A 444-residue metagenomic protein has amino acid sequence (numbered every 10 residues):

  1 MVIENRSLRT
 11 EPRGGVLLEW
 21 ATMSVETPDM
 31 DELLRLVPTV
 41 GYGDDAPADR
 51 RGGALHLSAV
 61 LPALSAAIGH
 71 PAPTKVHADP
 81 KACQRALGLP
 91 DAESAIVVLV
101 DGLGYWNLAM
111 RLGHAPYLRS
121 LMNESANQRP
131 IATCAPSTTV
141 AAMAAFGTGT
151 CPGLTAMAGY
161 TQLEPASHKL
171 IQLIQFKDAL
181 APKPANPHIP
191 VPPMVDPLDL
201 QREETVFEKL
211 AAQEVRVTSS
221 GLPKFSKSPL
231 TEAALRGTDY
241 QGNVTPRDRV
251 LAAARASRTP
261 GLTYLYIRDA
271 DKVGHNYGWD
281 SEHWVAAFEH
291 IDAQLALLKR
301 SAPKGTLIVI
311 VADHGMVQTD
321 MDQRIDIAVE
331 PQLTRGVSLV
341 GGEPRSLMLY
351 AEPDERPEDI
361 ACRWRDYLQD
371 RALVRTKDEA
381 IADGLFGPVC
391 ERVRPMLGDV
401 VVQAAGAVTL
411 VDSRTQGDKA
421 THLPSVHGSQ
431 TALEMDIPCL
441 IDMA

Functional and structural regions predicted by a protein language model:
R9-T10: N-terminal start and proteolytic maturation junction detector
R13-A444: Feature captures the catalytic ectodomains and active-site-proximal regions of enzymes that hydrolyze or transfer
